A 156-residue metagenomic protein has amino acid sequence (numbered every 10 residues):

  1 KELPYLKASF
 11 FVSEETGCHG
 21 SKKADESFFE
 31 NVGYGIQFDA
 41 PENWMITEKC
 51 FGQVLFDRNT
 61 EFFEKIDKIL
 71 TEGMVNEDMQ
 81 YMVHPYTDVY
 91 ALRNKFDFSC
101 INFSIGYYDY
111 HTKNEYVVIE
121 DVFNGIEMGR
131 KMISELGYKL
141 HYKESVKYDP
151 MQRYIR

Functional and structural regions predicted by a protein language model:
K1-E61, Y81, V89: Acidic/histidine-rich catalytic neighborhood of metal-dependent amide-processing enzymes
E2, K68-N76, N94-F98, Y108 (+1 more regions): Generic secondary-structure signature for well-ordered alpha-helical cores
F28, D97-F98, R156: Short, electropositive alpha-helical surface patch
N43-E48, L70-Q80, Y116-E120, L136-E144: Low-complexity, flexible helical/coil segments
V54, H84, D88-R93, S145-R156: A short beta-alpha structural unit
D57-K68, D121-G129: Gly/Ser/Thr-rich active-site loops/lids in small-molecule metabolic enzymes that frequently grip phosphoryl groups
Q80-G125: Zn-dependent metallopeptidase/amidohydrolase metal-coordination segment
D109-R156: His/Asp/Glu-rich mid-to-C-terminal helical/loop segments that flank catalytic regions of hydrolases
